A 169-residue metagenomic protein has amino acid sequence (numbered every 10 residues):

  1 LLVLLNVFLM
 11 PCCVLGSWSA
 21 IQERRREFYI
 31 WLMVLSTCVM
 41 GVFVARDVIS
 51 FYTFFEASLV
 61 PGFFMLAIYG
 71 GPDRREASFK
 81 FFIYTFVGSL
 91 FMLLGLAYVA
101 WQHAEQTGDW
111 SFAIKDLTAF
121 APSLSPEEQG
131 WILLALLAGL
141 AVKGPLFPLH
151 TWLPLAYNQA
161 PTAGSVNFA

Functional and structural regions predicted by a protein language model:
L1, A57, L90-T151, L155: Juxtamembrane/interfacial segments at transmembrane-helix boundaries in multi-pass membrane proteins
L1-L90, P161-T162: Internal transmembrane alpha-helices of multipass membrane proteins
W18, E127-G130, F168: A short alpha-helix capping/helix-coil boundary motif
F28, G70, A141-G144, N167: Alpha-helix capping and helix-loop boundary segments enriched in small/acidic/polar residues
A156-A160: Juxtamembrane inter-helical linkers in multi-pass membrane proteins
T162-A169: Helix-helix packing/entry segments at the starts of transmembrane helices
